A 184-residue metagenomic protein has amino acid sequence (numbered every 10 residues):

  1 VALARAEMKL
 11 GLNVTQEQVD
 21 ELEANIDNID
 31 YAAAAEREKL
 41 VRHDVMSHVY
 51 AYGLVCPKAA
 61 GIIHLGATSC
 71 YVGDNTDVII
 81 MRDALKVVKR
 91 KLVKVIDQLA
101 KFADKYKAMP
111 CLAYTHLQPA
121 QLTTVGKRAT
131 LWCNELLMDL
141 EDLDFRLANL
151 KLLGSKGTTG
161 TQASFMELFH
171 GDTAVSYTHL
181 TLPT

Functional and structural regions predicted by a protein language model:
V1-Y177: A helix-coil-helix interface module used to build multimeric assemblies and to scaffold catalytic/cofactor sites
T178-T184: Conserved small/polar residues in nucleotide/adenosyl-binding loops
